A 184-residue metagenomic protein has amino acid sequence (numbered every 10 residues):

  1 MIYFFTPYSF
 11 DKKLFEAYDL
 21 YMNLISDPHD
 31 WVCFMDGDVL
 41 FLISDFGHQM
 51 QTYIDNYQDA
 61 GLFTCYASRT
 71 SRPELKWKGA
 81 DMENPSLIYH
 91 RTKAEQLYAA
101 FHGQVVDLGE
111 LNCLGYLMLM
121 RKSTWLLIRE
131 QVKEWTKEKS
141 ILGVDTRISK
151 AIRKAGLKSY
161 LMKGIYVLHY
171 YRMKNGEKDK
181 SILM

Functional and structural regions predicted by a protein language model:
M1-F15: N-proximal low-complexity "stem/linker" segments adjacent to membrane-targeting elements
K12-K13, F41-I43, T70-K76, L168-Y171 (+1 more regions): Short catalytic/ligand-binding loop motif for oxyanion handling, primarily in non-cytosolic enzymes, centered on
D19-W31: Active-site nucleotide-sugar/metal-binding loop of Leloir-type enzymes
H29, Y57-A60, L157: Short, high-confidence coil segments that cap the C-terminus of an alpha-helix and link into the following beta-strand
H29-L40: Short beta-strand-to-loop acidic/aromatic patch adjacent to the donor-nucleotide binding site
V39-Y53: Acidic donor-binding/catalytic loop of UDP-sugar-dependent glycosyltransferases, especially processive GT2
M50-V132: Conserved catalytic core of nucleotide-sugar-dependent glycosyltransferases
R129-M184: C-terminal catalytic/acceptor-binding lobe
